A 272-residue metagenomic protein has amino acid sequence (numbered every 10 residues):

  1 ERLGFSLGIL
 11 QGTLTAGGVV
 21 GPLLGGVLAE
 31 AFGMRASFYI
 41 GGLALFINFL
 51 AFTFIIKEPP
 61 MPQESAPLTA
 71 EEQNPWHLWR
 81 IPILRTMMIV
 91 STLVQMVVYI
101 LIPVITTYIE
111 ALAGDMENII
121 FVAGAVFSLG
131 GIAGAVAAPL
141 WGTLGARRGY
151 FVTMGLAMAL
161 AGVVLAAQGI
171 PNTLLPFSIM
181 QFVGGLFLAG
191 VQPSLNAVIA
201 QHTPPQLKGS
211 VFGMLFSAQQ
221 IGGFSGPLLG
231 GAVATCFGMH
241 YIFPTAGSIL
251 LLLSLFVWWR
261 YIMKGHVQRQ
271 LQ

Functional and structural regions predicted by a protein language model:
E1-L14: Cytoplasmic helix-loop-helix junction between adjacent transmembrane helices in 12-TM secondary transporters
G42, V152-A166: Structural signature of the two symmetry-related core transmembrane helices
F52-A66, W259-L271: Helix-loop junctions on the cytosolic side of multi-pass membrane transporters, especially the intracellular loop
E58-M88, Q272: Juxtamembrane intracellular "pre-TM" segments in multi-pass secondary transporters
R80-I100, F182: Pair of pore-lining "gating" transmembrane helices in MFS-fold secondary transporters
V104-F121: Short amphipathic helix-loop junctions that connect adjacent transmembrane helices in Major Facilitator Superfamily/SLC
A137-G149: Helix-to-loop junctions at the C-terminal end of transmembrane segments in multipass secondary transporters
G190-T203: Intracellular juxtamembrane helix-capping segments at the cytosolic ends of symmetry-related transmembrane helices
